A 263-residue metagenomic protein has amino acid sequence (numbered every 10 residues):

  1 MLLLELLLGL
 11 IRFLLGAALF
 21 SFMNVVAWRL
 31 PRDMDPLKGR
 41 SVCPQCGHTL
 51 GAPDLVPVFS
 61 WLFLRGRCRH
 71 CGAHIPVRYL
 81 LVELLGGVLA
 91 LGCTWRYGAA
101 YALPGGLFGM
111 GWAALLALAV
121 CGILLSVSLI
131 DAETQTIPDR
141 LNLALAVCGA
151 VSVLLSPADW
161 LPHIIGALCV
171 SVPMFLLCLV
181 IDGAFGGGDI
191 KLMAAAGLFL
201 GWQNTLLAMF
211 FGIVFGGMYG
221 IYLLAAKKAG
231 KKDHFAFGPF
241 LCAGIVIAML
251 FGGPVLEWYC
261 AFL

Functional and structural regions predicted by a protein language model:
M1-A18, A90-W95, A150-S156, G244-L263: Hydrophobic alpha-helical transmembrane segments
R12, G105-G109, A113-Y219, E257-L263: Functional transmembrane core segments of multi-pass inner-membrane proteins
A17, S21, S171-V172, I213 (+3 more regions): Hydrophobic positions within alpha-helical transmembrane segments of bacterial inner-membrane proteins
F20, D189, A236: Short, conserved phosphate/pyrophosphate- and ester-handling motifs at nucleotide-, phospho-/glycolipid
M23-R78, F237: Membrane-proximal soluble regions of multi-pass membrane proteins
N24, W28, A90-Y97, L124-D131 (+4 more regions): Structural signal for membrane-spanning alpha-helices in multi-pass inner-membrane proteins, emphasizing helix cores
R29-L37, W95-L103, A132, P157-A158 (+4 more regions): Transmembrane helix-loop junctions in multipass membrane proteins, especially transporters and channels
Y222-I247: Interfacial loop-to-transmembrane junctions
